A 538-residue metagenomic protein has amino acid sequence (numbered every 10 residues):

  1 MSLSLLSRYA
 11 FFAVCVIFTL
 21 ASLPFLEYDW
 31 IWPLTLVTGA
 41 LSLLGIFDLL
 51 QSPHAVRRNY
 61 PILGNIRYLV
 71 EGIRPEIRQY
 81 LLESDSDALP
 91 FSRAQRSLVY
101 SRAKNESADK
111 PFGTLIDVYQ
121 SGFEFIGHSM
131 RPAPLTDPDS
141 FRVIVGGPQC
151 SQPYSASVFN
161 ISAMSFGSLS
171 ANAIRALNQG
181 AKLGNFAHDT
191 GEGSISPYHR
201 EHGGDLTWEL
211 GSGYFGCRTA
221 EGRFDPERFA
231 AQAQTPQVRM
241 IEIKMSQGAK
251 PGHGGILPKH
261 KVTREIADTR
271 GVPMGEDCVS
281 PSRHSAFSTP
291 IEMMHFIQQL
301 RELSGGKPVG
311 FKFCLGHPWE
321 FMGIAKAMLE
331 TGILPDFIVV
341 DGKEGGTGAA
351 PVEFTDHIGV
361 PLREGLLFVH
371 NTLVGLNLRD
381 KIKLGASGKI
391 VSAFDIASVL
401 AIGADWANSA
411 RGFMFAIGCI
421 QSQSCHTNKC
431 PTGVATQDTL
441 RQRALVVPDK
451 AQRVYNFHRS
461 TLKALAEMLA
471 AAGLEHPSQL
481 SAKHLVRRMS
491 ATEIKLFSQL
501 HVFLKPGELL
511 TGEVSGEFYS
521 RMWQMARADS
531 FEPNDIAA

Functional and structural regions predicted by a protein language model:
S2-K182, F186-A187, G193-G203, W208-A249 (+2 more regions): Conserved, well-structured core domains of diverse proteins
G72, E76, G184, Q232 (+11 more regions): Change "in soluble alpha/beta enzymes" to "in soluble alpha/beta proteins
A171, R175, G184, H188 (+3 more regions): Internal alpha/beta core interface subdomains
N185-F186, V238, G306, P335 (+2 more regions): A structural motif
R218-M245, P361, L366, N371 (+8 more regions): Phosphate/diphosphate-binding loops
T235-R270, Q421-L440, L465: Mobile "lid/hinge" segments at catalytic clefts and subdomain interfaces of large enzymes
V279-Q442: Glycine-rich phosphate/ribose-binding loops and adjacent secondary-structure elements that form binding surfaces
V391-I396, L400-P506, L510-R527: Gly/Ser/Thr/Ala-enriched C-terminal appendages of enzymes
